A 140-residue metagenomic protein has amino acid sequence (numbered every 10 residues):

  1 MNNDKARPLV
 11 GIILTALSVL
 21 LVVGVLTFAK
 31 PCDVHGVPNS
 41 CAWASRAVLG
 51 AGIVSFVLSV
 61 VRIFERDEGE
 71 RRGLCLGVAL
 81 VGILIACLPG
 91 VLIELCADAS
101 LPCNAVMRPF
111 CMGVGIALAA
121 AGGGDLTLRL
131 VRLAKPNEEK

Functional and structural regions predicted by a protein language model:
M1-L20, L128, K140: Cytosolic juxtamembrane helix and N-cap/initiation of the first transmembrane helix
G11, A99-L130: Alpha-helical membrane-associated segments of multi-pass integral membrane proteins
S18-A29, L80-C96: C-terminal TM-helix exit segments that contain a strictly Trp-centered aromatic cap at the helix terminus
K30-S45, L88-G113: Interfacial non-cytosolic loop connecting adjacent transmembrane helices
L49-S59: Hydrophobic alpha-helical transmembrane segments
V61-I83: Loop-to-transmembrane helix junctions at the membrane interface
L133-K140: Short, Lys/Arg-enriched, Gly/Pro-containing loop segments at transmembrane-helix junctions of multi-pass membrane
